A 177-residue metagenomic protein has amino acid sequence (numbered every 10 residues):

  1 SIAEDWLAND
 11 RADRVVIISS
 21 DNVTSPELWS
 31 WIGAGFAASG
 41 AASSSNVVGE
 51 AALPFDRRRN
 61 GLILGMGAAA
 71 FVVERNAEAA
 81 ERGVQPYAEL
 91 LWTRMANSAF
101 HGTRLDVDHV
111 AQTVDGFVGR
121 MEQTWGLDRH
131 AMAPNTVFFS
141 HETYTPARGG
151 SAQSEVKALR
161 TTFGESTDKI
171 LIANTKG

Functional and structural regions predicted by a protein language model:
S1, A12, I17-S30, W125-A152: Conserved beta-ketoacyl condensing-enzyme motif
S1-I2, A34, A38-I63, V156-G177: Conserved catalytic cysteine-centered active-site region of acyl-thioester-dependent Claisen-condensing enzymes
S20-D21, T93-M95, T143, T175-G177: Histidine- and/or cysteine-centered catalytic micro-motif in compact active-site loops
N22, A69, A77-E78, T145 (+1 more regions): Short, glycine-/Ser/Thr-/acidic-enriched flexible segments
S44-V137: Condensing-enzyme catalytic core mediating Claisen C-C bond formation in acyl metabolism
A99-V110, E142-F163: Short glycine/threonine-rich loop-to-helix capping motif typified by GTGT followed within a few residues by an Asp-Pro
